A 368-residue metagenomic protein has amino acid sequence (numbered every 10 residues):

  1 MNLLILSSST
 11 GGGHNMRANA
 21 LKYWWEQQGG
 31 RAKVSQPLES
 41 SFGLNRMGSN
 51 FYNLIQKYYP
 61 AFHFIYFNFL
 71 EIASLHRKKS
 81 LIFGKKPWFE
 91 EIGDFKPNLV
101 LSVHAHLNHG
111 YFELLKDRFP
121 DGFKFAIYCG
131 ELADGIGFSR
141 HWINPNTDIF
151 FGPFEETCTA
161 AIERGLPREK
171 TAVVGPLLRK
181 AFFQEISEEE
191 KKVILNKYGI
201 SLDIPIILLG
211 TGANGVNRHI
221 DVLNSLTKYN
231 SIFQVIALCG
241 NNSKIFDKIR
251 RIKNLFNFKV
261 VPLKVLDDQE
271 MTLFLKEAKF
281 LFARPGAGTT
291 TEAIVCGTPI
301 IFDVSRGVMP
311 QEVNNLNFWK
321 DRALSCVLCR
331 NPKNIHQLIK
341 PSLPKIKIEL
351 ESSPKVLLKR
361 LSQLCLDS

Functional and structural regions predicted by a protein language model:
S7-N19, N217: A short, glycine/small-residue-rich beta-strand->loop->alpha-helix junction that serves as a flexible
G12, R17, I65-G165, K170 (+1 more regions): Active-site and donor-binding regions of nucleotide-sugar-utilizing enzymes
A20-E91, L114: Conserved N-terminal ligand/cofactor-binding loop architecture of enzyme catalytic domains
D148-A213, N241-N242: A nucleotide-sugar donor-handling region in carbohydrate enzymes
E189-K192, I200-E277: Donor-nucleotide binding loops and adjacent catalytic segments primarily of GT-B fold Leloir glycosyltransferases
K276-P285: Acidic donor-binding loop of glycosyltransferase active sites
T289-S342: Catalytic binding pocket for nucleotide-activated donors in carbohydrate/polymer assembly enzymes
P341, L350-S368: C-terminal alpha-helical cap of glycosyltransferases
